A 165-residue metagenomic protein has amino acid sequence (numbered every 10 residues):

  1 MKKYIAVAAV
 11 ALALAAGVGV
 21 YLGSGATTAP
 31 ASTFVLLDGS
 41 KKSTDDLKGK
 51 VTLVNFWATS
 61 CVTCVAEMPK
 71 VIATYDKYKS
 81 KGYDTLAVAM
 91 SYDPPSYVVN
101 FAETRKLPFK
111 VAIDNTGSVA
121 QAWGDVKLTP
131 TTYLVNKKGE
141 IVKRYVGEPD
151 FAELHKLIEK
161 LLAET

Functional and structural regions predicted by a protein language model:
M1-V35, T165: N-terminal targeting signals for export/organelle localization
A31-T52: A short beta-strand-turn-helix
L37-G39, T59, M90-D93, D114-G117 (+2 more regions): Solvent-exposed coil/turn segments that connect beta secondary-structure elements in extracytoplasmic/periplasmic
K48-K50, S80, P108: Active-site acidic short loop of glycosyltransferases
K50-T52, F56-S60: Short pre-active-site segment immediately N-terminal to redox-active cysteine/selenocysteine motifs in thiol-based
L53-V54, T85, T132: Hydrophobic beta-strand anchors of alpha/beta hydrolase catalytic cores
V65-R105, N115-Q121: Structural microenvironment flanking redox-active thiols in thiol-disulfide oxidoreductases
N100-P108, N115-K160: Thiol/disulfide oxidoreductase modules built on the thioredoxin-like
